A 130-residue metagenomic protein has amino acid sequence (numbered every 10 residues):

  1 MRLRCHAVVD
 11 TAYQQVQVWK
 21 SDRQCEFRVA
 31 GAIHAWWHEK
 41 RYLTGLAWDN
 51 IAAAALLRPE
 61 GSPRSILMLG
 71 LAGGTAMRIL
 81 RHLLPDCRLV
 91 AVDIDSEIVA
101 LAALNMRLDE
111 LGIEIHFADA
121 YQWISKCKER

Functional and structural regions predicted by a protein language model:
M1-S62, H82: Rossmann-like AdoMet
Y42-R130: The AdoMet/dcAdoMet-binding core of the Class I SAM-like
